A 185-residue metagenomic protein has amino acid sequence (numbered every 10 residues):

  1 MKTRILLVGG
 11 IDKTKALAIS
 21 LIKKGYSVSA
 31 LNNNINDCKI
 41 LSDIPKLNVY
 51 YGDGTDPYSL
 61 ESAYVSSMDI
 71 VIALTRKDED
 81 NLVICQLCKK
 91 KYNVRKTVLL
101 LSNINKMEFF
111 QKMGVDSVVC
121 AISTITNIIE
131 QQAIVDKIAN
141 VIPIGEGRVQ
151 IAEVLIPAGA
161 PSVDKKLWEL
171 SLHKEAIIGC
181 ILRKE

Functional and structural regions predicted by a protein language model:
M1-E185: Cytosolic regulatory regions of ion transport systems
